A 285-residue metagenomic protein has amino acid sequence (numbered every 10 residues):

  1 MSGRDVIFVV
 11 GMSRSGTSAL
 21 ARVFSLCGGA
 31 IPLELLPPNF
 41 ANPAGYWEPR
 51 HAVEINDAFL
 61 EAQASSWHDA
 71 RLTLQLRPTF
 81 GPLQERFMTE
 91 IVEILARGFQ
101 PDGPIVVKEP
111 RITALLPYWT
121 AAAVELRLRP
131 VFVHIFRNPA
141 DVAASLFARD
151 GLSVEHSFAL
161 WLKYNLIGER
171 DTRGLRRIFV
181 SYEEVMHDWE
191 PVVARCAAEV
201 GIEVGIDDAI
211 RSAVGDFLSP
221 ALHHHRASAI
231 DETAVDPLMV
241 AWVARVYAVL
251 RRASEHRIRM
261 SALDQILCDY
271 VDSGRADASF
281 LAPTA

Functional and structural regions predicted by a protein language model:
M1-M88, V214, P220: PAPS-dependent sulfotransferase catalytic core
M1-S2, A198-A285: PAPS-dependent sulfotransferases, especially Golgi type II membrane carbohydrate sulfotransferases
T17, G45-P49, Q84, M88 (+8 more regions): A structural signal for well-ordered alpha-helical scaffolds and beta->alpha junctions
L36-P37, I135, D207-I210: Proline- and acidic/polar-enriched loop/turn elements at helix boundaries
V53-L60, M88-A96, A140, A144 (+6 more regions): Generic detector of well-ordered alpha-helical segments enriched in charged/polar residues, highlighting helical
I55-L60, G151-L160, A227-A234: A polyampholytic, Gly/Pro-enriched intrinsically disordered region
N56-R71, R127, G151, M186 (+3 more regions): Glycine-centered secondary-structure boundary/capping sites
M88-I206: PAPS-dependent sulfotransferase catalytic domain
